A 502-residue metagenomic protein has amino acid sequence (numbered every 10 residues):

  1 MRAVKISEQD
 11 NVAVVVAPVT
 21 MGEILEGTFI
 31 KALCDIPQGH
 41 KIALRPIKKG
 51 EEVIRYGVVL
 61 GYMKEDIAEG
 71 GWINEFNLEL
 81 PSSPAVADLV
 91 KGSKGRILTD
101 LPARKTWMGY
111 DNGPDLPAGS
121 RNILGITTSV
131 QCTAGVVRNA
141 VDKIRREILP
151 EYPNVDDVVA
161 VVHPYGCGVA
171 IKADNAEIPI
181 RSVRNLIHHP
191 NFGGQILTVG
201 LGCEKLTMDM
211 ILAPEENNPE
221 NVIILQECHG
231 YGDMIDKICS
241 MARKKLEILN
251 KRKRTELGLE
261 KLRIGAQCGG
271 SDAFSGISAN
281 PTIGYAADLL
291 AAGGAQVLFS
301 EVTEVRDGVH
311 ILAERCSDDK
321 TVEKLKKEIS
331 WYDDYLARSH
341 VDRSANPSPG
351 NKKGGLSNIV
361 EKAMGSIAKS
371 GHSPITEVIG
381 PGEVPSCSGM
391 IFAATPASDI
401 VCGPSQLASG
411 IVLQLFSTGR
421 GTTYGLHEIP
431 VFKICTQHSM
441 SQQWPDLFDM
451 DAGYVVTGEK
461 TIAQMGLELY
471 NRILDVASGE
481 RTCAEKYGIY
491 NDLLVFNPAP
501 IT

Functional and structural regions predicted by a protein language model:
M1-L413, T422, L426-T502: Metallocofactor- and cofactor-centric catalytic cores in central/energy metabolism, strongly enriched
T418: Short secondary-structure boundary segments
